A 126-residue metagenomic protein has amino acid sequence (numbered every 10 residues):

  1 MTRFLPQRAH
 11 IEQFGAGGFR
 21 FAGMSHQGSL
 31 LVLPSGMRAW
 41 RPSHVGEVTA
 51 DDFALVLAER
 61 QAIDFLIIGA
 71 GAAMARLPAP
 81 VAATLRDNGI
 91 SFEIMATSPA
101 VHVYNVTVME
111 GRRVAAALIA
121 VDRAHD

Functional and structural regions predicted by a protein language model:
M1-D51, M109-D126: Non-catalytic interface/targeting segments
A39-R41, M74-L77, V103: Short active-site-adjacent helix-start/loop capping segments
T49-R60: A short, acidic, amphipathic alpha-helical segment used as a generic capping/interface helix at domain edges
R60-I94: Mid-chain, well-packed structural core segment of small domains
E93-A96, A116: General beta-strand structural signal in soluble alpha/beta enzymes
T97-H102: Short acidic loop-to-helix transition motifs that present clustered carboxylates
